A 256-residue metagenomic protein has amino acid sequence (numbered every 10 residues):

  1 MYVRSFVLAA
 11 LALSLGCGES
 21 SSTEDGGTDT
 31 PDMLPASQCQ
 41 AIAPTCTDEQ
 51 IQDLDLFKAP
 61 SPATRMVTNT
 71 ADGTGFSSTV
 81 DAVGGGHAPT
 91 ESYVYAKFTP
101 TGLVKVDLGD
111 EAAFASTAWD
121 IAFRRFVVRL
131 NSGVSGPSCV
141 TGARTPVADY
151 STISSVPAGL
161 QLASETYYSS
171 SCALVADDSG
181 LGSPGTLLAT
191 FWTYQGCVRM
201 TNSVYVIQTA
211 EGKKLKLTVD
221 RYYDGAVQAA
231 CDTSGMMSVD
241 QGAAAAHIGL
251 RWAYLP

Functional and structural regions predicted by a protein language model:
M1-V7: Bacterial N-terminal signal peptides that target proteins for export
A9-L11: Classical cleavable N-terminal Sec signal peptides
S14-G16: C-terminal motif of bacterial Sec signal peptides marking the signal peptidase cleavage site
G18-S20: Bacterial signal peptide processing site
P31-P256: Surface-exposed, beta-sheet-biased, low-hydrophobicity segments with strongly acidic/polar composition
